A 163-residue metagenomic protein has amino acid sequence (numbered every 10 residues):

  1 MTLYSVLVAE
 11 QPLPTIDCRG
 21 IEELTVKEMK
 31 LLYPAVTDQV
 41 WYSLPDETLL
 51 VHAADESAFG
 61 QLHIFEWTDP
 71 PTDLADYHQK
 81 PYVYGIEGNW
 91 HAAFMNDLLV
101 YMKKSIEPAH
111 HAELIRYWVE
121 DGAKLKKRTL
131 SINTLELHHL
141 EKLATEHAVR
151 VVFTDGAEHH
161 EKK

Functional and structural regions predicted by a protein language model:
M1-K163: Structured alpha/beta or helical-core interaction and ligand-binding surfaces enriched in interleaved
